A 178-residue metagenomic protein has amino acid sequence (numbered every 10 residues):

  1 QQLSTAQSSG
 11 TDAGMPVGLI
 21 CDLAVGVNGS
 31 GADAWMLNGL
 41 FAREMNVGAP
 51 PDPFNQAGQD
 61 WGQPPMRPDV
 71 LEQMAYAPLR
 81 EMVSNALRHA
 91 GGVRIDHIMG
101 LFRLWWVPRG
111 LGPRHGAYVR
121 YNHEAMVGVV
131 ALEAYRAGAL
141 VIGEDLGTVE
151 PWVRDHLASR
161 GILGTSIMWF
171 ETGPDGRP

Functional and structural regions predicted by a protein language model:
Q1-S4, G26-P178: Alpha-amylase-like alpha-glycosidases and glucanotransferases acting on alpha-linked glucans and related
Q2-L23: Conserved, well-ordered alpha-helix/loop/beta-strand core segments that scaffold catalytic motifs
